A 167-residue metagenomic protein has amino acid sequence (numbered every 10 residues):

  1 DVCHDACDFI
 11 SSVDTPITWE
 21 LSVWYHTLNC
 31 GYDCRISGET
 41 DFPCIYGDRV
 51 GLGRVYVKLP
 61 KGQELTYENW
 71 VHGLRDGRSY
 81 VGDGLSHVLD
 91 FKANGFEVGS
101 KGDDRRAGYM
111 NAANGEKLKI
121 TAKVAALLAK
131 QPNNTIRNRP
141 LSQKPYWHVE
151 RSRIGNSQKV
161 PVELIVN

Functional and structural regions predicted by a protein language model:
D1, D14, S37-E39: Extended catalytic-interface subdomain
D1-A6, W19-R35: Histidine/acidic residue-rich metal-binding segments in metalloenzymes
A6-F9, P145-W147: Glycine- and acidic
D8-T18: The substrate-binding groove and active-site-proximal loops of carbohydrate-active enzymes, especially glycoside
Y25, N29-R35, T40-N167: C-terminal functional module detector
